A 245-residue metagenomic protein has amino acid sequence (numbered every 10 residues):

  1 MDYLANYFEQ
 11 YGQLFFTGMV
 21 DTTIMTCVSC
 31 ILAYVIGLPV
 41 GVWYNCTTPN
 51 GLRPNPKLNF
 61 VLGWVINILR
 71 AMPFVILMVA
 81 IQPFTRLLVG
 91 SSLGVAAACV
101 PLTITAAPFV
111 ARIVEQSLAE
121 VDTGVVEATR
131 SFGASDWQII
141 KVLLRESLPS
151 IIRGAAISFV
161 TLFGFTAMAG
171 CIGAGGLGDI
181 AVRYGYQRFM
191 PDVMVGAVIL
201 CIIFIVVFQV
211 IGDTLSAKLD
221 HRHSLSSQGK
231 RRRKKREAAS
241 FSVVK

Functional and structural regions predicted by a protein language model:
M1-T17: Short, strongly hydrophobic alpha-helical membrane anchors
F15, M19, T23, V65-I68 (+5 more regions): Hydrophobic alpha-helical elements at and bordering transmembrane segments of multi-pass membrane proteins
F15-A119, R153-V160, L200-F208: Membrane-water interface segments at the C-terminal ends of transmembrane alpha-helices in multi-pass inner-membrane
W43-P49, V195-K245: C-terminal transmembrane helix and the adjacent membrane-cytosol boundary/short C-terminal tail of inner/organellar
Q116-V126, F163-G164: Transmembrane helix boundary and interhelical loop/hinge segments in multi-pass membrane proteins
F132-G133: Glycine/proline-centered hinge or cleavage motifs at structural transition points of membrane proteins
D136-A167: Transmembrane alpha-helices
F165-V195, L200, L225-G229: Glycine-rich helix-loop "coupling/hinge" segments at transmembrane-helix boundaries in multipass transporters
